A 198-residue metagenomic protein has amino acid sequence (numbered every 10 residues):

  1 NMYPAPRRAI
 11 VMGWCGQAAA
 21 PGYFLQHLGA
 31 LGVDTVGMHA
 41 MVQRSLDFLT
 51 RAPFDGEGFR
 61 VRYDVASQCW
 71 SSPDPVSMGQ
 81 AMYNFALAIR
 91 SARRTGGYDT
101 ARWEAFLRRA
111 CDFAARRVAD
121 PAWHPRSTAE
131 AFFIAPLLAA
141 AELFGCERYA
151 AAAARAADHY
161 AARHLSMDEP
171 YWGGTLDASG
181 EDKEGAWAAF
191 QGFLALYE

Functional and structural regions predicted by a protein language model:
N1-H27, G32-L46: An acidic-aromatic substrate-binding cleft motif
N1-P4, G37-F59, A101-A122, E147-Y171 (+1 more regions): Long, well-ordered core segments of solenoidal/helical folds
M2-A19, Y63-Q80, A115-F132, P170-A188 (+1 more regions): Solvent-exposed loop and edge beta-strand segments that line ligand/cofactor-binding and catalytic clefts
M2-A5, L31-H39, L49-V76, A81 (+1 more regions): Aromatic-lined carbohydrate-binding/catalytic grooves of carbohydrate-active enzymes
A19-V36, Q80-D99, F132-E147, A188-E198: Well-ordered alpha-helical scaffold segments within catalytic/enzyme domains
L25, A88, R117, R126-S127 (+3 more regions): Solvent-exposed, well-ordered amphipathic alpha-helical segments that flank/support binding or catalytic loops
F85, R109-C146, R163-L165, F193: Compact recognition or signaling/catalytic modules
